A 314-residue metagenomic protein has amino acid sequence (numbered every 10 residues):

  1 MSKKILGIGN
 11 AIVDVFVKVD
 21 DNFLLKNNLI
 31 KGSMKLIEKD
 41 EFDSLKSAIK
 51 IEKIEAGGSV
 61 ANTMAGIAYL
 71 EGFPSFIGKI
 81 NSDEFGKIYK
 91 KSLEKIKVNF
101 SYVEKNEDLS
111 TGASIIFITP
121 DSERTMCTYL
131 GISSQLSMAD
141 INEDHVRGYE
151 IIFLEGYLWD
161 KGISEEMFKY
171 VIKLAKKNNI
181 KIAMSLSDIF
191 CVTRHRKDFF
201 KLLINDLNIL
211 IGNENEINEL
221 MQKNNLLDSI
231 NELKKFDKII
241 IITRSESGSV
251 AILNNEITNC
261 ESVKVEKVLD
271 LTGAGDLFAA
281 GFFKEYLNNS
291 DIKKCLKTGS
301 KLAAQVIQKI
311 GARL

Functional and structural regions predicted by a protein language model:
M1-I77, K87: Glycine-rich phosphate/adenosyl-contacting loop at the front of the ribokinase-like
S2-L6, A11, L25-S33, A48 (+2 more regions): Conserved phosphate-binding/catalytic region of the ribokinase-like
M64-F73, F117-T119, E285-N288: Alpha-helix C-terminal capping segments
P74, F100, I182-A183, I240: Hydrophobic beta-strand scaffold residues
S92-L109: A glycine-rich helix N-cap at a beta->alpha junction
S101, K105, I116-G162: Conserved phosphate-binding/catalytic loop of the ribokinase/pfkB sugar-kinase fold
H145-R147, L203-I204, K234: A short, aliphatic-rich alpha-helical micro-motif
I151-I230, S247-S249: Conserved beta-alpha-beta core of the PfkB/ribokinase-like small-molecule kinase fold
